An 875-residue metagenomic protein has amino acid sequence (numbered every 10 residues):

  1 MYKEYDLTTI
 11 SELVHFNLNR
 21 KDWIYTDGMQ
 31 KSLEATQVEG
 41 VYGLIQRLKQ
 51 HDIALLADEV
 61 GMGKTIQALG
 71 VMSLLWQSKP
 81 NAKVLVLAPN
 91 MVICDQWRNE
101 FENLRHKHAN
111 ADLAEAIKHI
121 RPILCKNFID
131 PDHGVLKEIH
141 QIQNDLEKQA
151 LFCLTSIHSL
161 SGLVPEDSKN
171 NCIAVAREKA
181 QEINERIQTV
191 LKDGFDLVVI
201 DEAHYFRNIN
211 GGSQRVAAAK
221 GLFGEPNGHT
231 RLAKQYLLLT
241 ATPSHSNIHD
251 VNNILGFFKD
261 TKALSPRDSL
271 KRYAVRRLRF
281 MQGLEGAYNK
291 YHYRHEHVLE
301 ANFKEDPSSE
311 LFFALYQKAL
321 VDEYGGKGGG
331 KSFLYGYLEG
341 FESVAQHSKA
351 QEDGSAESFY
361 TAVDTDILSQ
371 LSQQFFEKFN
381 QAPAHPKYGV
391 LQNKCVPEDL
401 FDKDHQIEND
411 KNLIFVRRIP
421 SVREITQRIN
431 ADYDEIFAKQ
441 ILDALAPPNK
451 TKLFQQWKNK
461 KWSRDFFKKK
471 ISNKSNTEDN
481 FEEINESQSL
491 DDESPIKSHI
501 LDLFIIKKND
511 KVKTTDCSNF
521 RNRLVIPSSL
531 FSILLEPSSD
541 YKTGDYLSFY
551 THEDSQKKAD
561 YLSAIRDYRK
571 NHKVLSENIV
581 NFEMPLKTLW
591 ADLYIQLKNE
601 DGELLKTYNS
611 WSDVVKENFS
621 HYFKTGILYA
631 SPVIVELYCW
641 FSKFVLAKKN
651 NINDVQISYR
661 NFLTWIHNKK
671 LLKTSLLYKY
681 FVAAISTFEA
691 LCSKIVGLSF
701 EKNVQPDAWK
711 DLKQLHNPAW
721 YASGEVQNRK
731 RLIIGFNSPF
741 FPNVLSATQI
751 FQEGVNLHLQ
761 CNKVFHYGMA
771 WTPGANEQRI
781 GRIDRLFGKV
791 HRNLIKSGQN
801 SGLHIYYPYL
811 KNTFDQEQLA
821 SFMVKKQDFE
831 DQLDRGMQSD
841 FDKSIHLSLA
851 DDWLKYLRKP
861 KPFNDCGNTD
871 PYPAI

Functional and structural regions predicted by a protein language model:
M1-R47, D52-F740, T748-Q760, S797-I875: Helicase motor interdomain insertion/brace
N743: Glycine/proline-rich, flexible active-site/cofactor-binding loop segments that harbor closely spaced acidic
Y767-A770: Short beta->alpha connector loops at strand-helix junctions that form conserved, small/polar/Pro-enriched
T772-I795: Conserved SF2 helicase motif VI
